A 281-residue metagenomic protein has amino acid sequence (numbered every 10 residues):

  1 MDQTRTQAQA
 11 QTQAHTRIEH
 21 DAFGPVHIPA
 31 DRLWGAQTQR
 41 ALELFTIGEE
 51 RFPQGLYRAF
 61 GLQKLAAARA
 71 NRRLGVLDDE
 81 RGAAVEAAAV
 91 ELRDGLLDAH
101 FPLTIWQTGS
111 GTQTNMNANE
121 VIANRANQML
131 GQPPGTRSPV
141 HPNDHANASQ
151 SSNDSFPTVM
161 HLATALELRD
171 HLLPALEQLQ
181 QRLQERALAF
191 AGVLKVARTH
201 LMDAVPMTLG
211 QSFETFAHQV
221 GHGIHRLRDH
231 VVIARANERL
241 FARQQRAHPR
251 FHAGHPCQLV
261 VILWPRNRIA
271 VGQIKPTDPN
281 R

Functional and structural regions predicted by a protein language model:
M1-T6, T12-R239, R243, R281: Conserved, well-structured ligand/cofactor-binding cores
Q7-T12, V261-I262, N267: Compositionally biased low-complexity segments, especially N-terminal hydrophobic helices that form the hydrophobic
A242-Q244, R250-Q258, P265, V271-D278: Intrinsic low-complexity, disordered N-terminal segments enriched in polar/charged/small residues
